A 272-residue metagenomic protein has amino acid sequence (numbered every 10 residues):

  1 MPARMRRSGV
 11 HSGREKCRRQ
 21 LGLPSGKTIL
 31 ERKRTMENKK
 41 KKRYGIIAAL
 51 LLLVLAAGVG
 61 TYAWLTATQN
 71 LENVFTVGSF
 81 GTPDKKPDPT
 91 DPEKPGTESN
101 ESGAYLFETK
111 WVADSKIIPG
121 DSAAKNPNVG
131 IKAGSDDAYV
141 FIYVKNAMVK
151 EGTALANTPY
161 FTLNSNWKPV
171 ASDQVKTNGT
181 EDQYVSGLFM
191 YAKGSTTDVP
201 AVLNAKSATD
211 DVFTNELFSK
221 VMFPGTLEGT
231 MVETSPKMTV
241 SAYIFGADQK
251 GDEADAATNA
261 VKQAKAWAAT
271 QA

Functional and structural regions predicted by a protein language model:
R4-R7, R14-T35: Short, Lys/Arg-enriched N-terminal segments with co-localized hydrophobic residues within the first ~10-30 amino acids
G26, L30-R32, E37-A272: Long, small/polar-residue-biased beta-strand-and-loop interaction regions
